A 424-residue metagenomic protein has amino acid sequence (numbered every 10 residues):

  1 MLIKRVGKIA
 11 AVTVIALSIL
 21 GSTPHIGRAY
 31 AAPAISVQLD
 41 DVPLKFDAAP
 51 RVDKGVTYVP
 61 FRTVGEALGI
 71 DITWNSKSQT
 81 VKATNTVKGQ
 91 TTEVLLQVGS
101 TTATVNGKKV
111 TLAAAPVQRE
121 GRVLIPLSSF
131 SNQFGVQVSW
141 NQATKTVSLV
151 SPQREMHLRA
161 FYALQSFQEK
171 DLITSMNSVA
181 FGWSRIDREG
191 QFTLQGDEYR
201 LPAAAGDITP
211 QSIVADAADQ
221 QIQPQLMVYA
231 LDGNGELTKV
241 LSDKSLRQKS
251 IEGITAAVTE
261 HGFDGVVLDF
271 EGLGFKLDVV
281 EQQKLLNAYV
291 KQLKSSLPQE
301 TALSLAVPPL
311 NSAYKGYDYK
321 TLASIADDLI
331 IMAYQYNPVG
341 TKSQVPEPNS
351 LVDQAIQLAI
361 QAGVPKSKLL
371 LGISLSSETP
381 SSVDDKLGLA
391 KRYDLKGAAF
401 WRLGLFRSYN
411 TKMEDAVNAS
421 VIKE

Functional and structural regions predicted by a protein language model:
L2-S175, L226: Primary recognition of N-terminal secretory signal peptides and signal-anchoring hydrophobic helices
V150-Q248, V345-S350: Glycan-recognition patch characteristic of GH18 chitinases/ENGases and related GlcNAc/peptidoglycan-binding proteins
L158-Y162, M176-F181, I222-V228, V266-L268 (+4 more regions): Hydrophobic faces of well-ordered beta-strands that scaffold small-molecule active sites in alpha/beta enzyme cores
Q168, S242-V266, Q292-S296, Y317-L322: An active-site-proximal structural segment forming one wall of the substrate-binding cleft that immediately precedes
K170-M176, Q211-P224, A256-G262, Y319-I325 (+2 more regions): Acidic (Asp/Glu)-rich catalytic clusters
R188-A205, L273-P380: Substrate-binding surface in catalytic domains of secreted glycosidases
I251-Q283, A333-Q335, A399: Active-site groove signature of glycoside hydrolases
L370-E424: Substrate-binding cleft of secreted/luminal carbohydrate-active enzymes
